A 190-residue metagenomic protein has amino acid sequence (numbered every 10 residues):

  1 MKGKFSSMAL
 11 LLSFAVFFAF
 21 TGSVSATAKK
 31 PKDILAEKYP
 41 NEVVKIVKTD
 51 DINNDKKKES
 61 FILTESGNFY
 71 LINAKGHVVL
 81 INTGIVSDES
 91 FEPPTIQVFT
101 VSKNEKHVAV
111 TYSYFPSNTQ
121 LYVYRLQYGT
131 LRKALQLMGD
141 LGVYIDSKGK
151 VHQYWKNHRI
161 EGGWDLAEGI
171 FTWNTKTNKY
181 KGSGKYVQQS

Functional and structural regions predicted by a protein language model:
G3-K45, T119-S190: Acidic, small-residue rich beta-repeat scaffolds with periodic aromatic anchors
S13, T21-V24, D50, N54 (+2 more regions): Generic hydrophobic/packing signal
S23-E92, G182-S190: Terminal domain-start segments
N41-I52, F91-K103, L141-K150: Beta-propeller blade termini
N54-L63, V101-Y112, K150-H152: Acidic/hydrophobic-patterned starts of short beta strands in beta-sheet-rich repeat architectures
P94-Q136: Long, charged/polar, surface-exposed segments that mediate recognition or autoinhibition
